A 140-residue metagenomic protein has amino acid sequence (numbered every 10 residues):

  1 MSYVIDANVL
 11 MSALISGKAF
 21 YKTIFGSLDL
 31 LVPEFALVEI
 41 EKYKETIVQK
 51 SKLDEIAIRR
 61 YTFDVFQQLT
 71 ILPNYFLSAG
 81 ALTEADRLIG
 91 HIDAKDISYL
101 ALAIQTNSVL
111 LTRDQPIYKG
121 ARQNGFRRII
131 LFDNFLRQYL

Functional and structural regions predicted by a protein language model:
M1-E34: Short, well-structured N-terminal submotif of metal-dependent ribonuclease cores
V9-L10, A36, Y99, P116-I117: Alpha-helix capping/helix-boundary segments
G17, Y43, Q123-N124: Residue-level signal for well-ordered alpha-helical positions
F20-T23, V48, R127-I129: Glycine-rich, phosphate-binding/catalytic loops in enzymes
T23-S27, F66, L102-Q105: Flexible, charged surface loops at secondary-structure boundaries
G26, E34-D86: PIN-domain endoribonuclease scaffold, especially VapC-family toxins
V32-P33, I104-L140: Acidic, PIN/NYN-like endoribonuclease modules and their adjacent C-terminal/linker elements
I71-P116: Active-site neighborhoods of divalent-metal-dependent phosphate/nucleic-acid chemistry enzymes
